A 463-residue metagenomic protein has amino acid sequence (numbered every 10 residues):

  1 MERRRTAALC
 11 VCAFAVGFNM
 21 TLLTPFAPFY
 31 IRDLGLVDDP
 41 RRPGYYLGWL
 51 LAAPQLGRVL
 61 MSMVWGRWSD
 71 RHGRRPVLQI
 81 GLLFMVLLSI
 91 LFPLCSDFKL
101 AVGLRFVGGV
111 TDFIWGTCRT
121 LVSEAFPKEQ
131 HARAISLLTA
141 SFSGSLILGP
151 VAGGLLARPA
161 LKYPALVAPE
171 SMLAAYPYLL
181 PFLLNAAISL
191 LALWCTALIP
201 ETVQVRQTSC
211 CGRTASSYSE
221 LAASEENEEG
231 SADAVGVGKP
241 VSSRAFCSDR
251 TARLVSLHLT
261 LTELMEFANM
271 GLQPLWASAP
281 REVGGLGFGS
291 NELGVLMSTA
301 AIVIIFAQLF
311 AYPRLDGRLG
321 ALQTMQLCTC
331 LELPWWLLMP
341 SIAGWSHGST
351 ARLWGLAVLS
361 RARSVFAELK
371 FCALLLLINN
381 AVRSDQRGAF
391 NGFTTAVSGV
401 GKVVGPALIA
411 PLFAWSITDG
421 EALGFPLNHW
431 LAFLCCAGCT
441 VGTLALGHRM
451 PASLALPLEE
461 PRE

Functional and structural regions predicted by a protein language model:
P54-M63, F113, L146-I147, A301 (+3 more regions): Residue-level signature of mid-helix packing/kink "hotspots" within the transmembrane helices of 12-pass Major
V59-F98: Conserved MFS/SLC helix-loop-helix module at the cytosolic interface between two early adjacent transmembrane helices
G73, L94-K99, T111, F126-P127 (+1 more regions): Helix-breaking motifs and short loop linkers at transmembrane-helix boundaries and internal kinks in secondary membrane
P76-L91, Q323-M339: Structural signature of the two symmetry-related core transmembrane helices
G103-F142: Cytoplasmic helix-loop-helix junction between adjacent transmembrane helices in 12-TM secondary transporters
A134-A165, I188-S189, V397-A407: Glycine-rich segments within core transmembrane alpha-helices of 12-TM secondary carriers
R158-A186, G289, P411-C439: A membrane-interface helix-boundary motif in multi-pass transporters
I188-P200, Q204, M339, A343 (+1 more regions): Multi-pass alpha-helical transporter architecture, strongest for 12-TM Major Facilitator/SLC carriers used
